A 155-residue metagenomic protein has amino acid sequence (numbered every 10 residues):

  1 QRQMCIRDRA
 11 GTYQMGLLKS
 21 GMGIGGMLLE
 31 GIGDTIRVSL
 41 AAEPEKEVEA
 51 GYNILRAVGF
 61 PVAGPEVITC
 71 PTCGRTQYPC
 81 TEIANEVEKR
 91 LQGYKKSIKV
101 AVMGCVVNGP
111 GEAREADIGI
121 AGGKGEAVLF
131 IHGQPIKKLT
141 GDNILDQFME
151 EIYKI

Functional and structural regions predicted by a protein language model:
Q1-I6: Short, small-residue-biased leader/transition segments that mark boundaries at the very start of proteins
R7-D8, V62-G104: Small-residue-enriched alpha-helical segments and adjacent helix-cap loops that form tight helix-helix packing
R7-T12, S39-E43, C73: Active-site beta-loop-alpha junctions enriched in small/polar residues
Q14-L29: Conserved alpha/beta-domain cores
M27, C70, C105, A113 (+1 more regions): Conserved, mostly hydrophobic/aromatic
E30-P44, G122-P135: Glycine-rich phosphate-binding active-site loops on the catalytic face of alpha/beta enzymes
A42-P61, L129-L145: C-terminal helical cap(s) of enzyme catalytic domains, especially alpha/beta-barrels
R114-E115, A121-G125, I131, L139-I155: Terminal leader/tail segments of proteins
